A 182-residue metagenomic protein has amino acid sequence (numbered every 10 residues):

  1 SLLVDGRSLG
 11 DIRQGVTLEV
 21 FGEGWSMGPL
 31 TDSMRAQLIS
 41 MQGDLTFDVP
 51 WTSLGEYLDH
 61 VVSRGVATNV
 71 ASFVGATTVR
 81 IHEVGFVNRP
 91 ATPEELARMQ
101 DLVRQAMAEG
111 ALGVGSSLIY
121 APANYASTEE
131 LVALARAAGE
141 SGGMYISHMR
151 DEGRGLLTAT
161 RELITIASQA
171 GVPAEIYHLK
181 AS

Functional and structural regions predicted by a protein language model:
S1-L2, H148: Histidine-centered divalent metal-coordination motifs
L3-G113: Divalent-metal coordination cores built from histidine and acidic residues
E56-Y57, P90-S116, P122-S182: Histidine/acidic residue-rich metal-binding segments in metalloenzymes
